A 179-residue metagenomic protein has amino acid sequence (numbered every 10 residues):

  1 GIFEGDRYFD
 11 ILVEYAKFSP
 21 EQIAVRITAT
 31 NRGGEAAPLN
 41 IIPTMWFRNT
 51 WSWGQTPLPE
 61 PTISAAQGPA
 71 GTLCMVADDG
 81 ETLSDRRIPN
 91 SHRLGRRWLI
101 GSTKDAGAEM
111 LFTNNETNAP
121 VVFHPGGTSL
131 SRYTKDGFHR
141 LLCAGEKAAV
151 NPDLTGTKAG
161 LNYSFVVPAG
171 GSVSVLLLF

Functional and structural regions predicted by a protein language model:
G1-E21, T134-L161: Extended, loop-rich substrate-binding clefts of extracytoplasmic carbohydrate-active enzymes
F3, K17-F18, N31-E35, V167-A169: Hydrophobic beta-strand core residues of beta-sandwich domains
F9-I11, V25, I41-P43, L161-Y163 (+1 more regions): Hydrophobic residues positioned within well-ordered beta-strands of beta-sheet architectures
V13-K17, A29-N31, F179: Short, structured patches in soluble enzyme cores that scaffold and shape functional sites
P20-E21, W51, S172: Intrinsically disordered or highly flexible coil/loop and linker segments, enriched in small and charged/polar residues
A24, A29-T134: Polysaccharide-binding surfaces and accessory modules of carbohydrate-active proteins
F165-F179: Short Pro-Gly-centered flexible turn/kink motifs
